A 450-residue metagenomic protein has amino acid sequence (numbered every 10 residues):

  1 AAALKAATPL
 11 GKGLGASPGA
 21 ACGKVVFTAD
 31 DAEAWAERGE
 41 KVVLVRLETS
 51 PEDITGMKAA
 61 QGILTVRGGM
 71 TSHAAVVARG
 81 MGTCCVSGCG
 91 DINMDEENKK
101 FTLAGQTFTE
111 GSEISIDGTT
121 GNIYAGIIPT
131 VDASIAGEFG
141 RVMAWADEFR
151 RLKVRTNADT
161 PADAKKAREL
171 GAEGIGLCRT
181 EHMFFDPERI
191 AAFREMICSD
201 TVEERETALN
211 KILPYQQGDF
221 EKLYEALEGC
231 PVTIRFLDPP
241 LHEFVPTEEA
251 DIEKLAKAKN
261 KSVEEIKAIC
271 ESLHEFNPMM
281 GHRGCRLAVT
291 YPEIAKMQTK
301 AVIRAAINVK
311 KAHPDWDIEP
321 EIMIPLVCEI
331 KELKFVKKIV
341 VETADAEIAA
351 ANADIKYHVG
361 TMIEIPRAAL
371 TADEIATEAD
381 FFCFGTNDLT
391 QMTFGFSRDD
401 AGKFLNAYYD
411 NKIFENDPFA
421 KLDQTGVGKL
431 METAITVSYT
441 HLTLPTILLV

Functional and structural regions predicted by a protein language model:
A1, N93-E96, D117, D238 (+1 more regions): Acidic/polar residues at beta-strand termini and the immediately following turn/coil
A1-C22, A250, K257, E264 (+1 more regions): Catalytic domains of riboflavin
T8-A32, A36-K41, L47-E173, L177-C178 (+1 more regions): Acidic, glycine-rich flexible loop/linker segments
V45-R46, V66-R67, I324-P325, I363: Small/polar loops that bind or transfer phosphate-bearing groups
A78, T443-T446: Hydrophobic heptad-repeat coiled-coil signature
I135, W145-L444: Conserved alpha/beta-domain cores
